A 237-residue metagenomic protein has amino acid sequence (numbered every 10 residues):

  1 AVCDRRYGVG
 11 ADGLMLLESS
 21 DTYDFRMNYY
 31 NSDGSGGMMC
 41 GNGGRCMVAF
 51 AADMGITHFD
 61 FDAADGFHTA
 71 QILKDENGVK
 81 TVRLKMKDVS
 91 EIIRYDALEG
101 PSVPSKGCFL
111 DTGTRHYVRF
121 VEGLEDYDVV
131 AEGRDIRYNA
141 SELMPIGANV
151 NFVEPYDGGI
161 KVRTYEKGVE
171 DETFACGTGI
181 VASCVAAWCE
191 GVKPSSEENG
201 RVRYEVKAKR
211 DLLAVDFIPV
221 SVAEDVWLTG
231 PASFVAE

Functional and structural regions predicted by a protein language model:
A1-G78, V118-E237: A glycine-rich beta-to-alpha transition motif near the start of alpha/beta enzyme domains, typified by
A64-G66, K87, E99-P104, K209-D211: Short strand-coil-strand connectors
S90-I93, A97-T112, Y117, A223-E237: C-terminal domain-closing interface element
